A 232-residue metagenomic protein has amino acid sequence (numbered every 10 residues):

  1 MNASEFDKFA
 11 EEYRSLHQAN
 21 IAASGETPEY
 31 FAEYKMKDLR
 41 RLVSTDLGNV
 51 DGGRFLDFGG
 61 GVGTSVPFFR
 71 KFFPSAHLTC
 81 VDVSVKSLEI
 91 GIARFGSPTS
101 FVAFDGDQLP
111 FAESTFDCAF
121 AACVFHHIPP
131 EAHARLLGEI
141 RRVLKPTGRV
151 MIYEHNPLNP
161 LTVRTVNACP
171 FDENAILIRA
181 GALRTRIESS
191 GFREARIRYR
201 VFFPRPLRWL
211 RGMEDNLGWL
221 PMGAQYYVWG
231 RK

Functional and structural regions predicted by a protein language model:
M1-I21: N-terminal, positively charged/glycine-rich alpha-helical extensions of SAM-dependent methyltransferases
A32-D51, F68: Conserved alpha-helix/loop element of class I SAM-dependent methyltransferases that forms part of the SAM/SAH-binding
L56, V62-Q108: Class I SAM-dependent methyltransferase SAM/SAH-binding core
F120: A conserved beta-strand element that flanks and buttresses the S-adenosyl-L-methionine
A134-P146: A short glycine-rich, Lys/Arg-flanked "PGG" loop and its adjoining helix->strand segment in the class I
T147-E154: Conserved beta-strand signature within the Rossmann-like core of class I S-adenosyl-L-methionine
R149, T185, A195-K232: A C-terminal cap/extension of S-adenosyl-L-methionine-dependent methyltransferases that defines the acceptor-substrate
V166-A182: Acceptor-substrate binding/catalytic loop of class I
